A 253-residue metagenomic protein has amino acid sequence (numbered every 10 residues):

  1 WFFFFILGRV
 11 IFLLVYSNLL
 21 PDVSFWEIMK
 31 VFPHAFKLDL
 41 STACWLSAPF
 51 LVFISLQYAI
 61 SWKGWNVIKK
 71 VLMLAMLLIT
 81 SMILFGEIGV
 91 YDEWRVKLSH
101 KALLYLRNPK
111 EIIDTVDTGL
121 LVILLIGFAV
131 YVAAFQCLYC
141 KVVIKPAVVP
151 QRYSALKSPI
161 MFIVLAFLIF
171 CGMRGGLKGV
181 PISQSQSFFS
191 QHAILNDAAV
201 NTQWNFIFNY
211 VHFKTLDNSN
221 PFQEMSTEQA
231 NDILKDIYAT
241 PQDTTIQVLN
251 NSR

Functional and structural regions predicted by a protein language model:
W1-L216: Transmembrane and membrane-interface helices of multi-pass, inner-membrane envelope-modifying transferases
A199-R253: Membrane/wall-proximal cationic-aromatic binding patches
